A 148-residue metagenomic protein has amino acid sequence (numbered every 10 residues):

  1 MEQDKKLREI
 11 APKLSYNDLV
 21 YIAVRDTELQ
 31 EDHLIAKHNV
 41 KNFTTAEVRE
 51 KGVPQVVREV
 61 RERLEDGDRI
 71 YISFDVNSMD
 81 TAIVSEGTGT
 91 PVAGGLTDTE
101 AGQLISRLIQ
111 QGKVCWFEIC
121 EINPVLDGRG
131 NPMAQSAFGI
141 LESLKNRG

Functional and structural regions predicted by a protein language model:
M1-G148: Conserved alpha-helical scaffold segments that buttress catalytic/binding sites
